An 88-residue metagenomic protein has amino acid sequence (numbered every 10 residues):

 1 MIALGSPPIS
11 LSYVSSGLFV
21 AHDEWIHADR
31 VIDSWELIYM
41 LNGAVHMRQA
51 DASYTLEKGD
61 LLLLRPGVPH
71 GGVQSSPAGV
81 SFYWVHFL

Functional and structural regions predicted by a protein language model:
M1-E57, L61, V68, S76: Generic protein-terminus/edge-of-domain signal
S16, L63, F82-W84: Intrinsically disordered, low-complexity sequence elements enriched in Ser/Thr/Gly/Pro
S53, G67-L88: Ligand-binding loop in jelly-roll beta-barrel domains
